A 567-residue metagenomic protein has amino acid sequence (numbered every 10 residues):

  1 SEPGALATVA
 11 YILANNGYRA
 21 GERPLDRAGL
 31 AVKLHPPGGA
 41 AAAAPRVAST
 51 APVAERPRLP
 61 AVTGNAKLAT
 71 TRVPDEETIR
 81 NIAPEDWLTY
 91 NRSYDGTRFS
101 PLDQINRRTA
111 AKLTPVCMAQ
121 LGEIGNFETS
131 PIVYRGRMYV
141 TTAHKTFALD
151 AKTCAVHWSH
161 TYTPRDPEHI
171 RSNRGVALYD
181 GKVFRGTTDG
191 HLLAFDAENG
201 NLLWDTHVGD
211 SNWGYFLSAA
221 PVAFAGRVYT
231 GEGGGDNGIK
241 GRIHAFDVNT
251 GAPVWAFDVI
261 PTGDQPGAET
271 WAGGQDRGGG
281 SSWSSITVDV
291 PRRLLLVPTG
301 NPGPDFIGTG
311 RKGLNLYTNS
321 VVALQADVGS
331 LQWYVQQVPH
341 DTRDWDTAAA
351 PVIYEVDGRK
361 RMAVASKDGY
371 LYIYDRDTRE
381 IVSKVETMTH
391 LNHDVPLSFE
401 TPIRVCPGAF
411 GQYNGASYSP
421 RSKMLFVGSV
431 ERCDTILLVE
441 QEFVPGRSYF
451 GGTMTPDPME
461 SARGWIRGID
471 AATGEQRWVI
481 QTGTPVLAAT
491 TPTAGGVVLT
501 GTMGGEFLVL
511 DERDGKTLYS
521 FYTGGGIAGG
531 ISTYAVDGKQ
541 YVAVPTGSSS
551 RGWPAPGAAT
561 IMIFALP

Functional and structural regions predicted by a protein language model:
E2-Y94: Flexible coil segments in periplasmic/lumen-exposed cytochrome c-class electron-transfer proteins
A54-P115, V259-Q265, T455-P456, A462-W465: Blade/loop signatures of beta-propeller domains
P84-E85, R135-R137, D180-G181, A225-R227 (+5 more regions): Short coil/turn segments that connect the beta-strands within blades of beta-propeller domains
C117-S130, S159-A177, L202-A220, N237 (+11 more regions): Extracytoplasmic beta-rich repeat domains
D150-C154, D196-N199, V248-T250, A326-V328 (+4 more regions): Short loop/turn segments that connect beta-strands within beta-propeller blades
T299, M424, S429-C433, D457-K516: Loop/turn-rich, solvent-exposed surfaces of beta-rich toroidal or solenoidal domains
G529-P567: Blade-level signature of beta-propeller repeat domains, shared across WD40, Kelch, NHL, RCC1 and BNR/Asp-box propellers
